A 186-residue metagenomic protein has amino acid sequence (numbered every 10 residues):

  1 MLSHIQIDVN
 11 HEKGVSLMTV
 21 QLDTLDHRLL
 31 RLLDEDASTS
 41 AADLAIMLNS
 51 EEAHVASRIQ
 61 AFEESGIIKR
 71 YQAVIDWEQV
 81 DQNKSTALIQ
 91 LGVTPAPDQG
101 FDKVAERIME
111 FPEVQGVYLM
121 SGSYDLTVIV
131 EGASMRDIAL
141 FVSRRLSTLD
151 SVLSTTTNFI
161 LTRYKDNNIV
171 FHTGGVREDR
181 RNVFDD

Functional and structural regions predicted by a protein language model:
M1-D186: A compositional/biophysical signature of low hydrophobicity enriched in polar/charged and small residues
